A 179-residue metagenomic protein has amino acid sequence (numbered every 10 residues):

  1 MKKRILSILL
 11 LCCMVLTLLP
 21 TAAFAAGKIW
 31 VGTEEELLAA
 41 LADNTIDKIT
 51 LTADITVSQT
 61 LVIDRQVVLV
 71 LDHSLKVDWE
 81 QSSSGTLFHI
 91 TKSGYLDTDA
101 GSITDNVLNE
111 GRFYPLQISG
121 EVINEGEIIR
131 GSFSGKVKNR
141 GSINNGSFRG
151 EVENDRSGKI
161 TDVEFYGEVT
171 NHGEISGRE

Functional and structural regions predicted by a protein language model:
M1-L9: Bacterial N-terminal signal peptides that target proteins for export
L9-L18: Bacterial N-terminal signal peptides
L18-K28: Sec-dependent signal peptide cleavage junction
A26-T52: Acidic Gly/Asp/Thr-rich repetitive segments characteristic of extracellular carbohydrate-active and adhesion proteins
E34-E35, I49-V67, L75: N-terminal extracellular ligand-recognition/capping segment immediately after the signal peptide
V67-N106: Right-handed parallel beta-helix/beta-spiral solenoid domain characteristic of secreted/periplasmic
E80-H89, E110-S119, I129-K136, N145 (+4 more regions): Extracellular beta-strand/beta-solenoid scaffold signature
